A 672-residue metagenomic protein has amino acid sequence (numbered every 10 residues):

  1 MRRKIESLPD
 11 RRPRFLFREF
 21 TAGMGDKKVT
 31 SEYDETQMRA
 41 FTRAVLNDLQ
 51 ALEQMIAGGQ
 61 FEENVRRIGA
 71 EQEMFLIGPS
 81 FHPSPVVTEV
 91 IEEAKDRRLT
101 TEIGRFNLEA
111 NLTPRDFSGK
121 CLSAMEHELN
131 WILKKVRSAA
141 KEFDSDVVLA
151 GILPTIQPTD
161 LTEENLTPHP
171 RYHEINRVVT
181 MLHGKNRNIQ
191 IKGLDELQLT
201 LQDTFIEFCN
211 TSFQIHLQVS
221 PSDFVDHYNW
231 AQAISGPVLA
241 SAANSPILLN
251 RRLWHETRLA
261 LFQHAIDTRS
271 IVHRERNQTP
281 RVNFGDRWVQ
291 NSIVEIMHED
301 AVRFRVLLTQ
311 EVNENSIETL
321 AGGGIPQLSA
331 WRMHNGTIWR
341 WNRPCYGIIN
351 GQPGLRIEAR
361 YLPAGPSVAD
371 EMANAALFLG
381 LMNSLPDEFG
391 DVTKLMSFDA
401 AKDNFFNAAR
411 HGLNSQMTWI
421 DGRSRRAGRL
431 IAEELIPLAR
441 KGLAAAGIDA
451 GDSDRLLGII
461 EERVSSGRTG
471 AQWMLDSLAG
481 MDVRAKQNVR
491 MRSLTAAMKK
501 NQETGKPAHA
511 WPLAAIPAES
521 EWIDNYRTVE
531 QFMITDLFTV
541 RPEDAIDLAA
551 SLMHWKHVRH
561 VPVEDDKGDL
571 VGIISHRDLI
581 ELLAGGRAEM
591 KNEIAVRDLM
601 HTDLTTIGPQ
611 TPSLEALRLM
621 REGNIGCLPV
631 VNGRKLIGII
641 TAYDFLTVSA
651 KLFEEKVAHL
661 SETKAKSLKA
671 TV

Functional and structural regions predicted by a protein language model:
R2, F15-E521, K664: Phosphate/nucleotide-binding catalytic core
P512-D536, A550, S575-N624, L636-V672: Tandem CBS (Bateman) regulatory domains
V540-P542, R559-I573, I607-P609, G626-I639: Cytosolic beta-strand hydrophobic patch enriched in CBS
D547, W555-H557, E564: Helix-loop-beta substructure at the N-terminus of cytosolic sensory domains that couple signal/ligand detection
